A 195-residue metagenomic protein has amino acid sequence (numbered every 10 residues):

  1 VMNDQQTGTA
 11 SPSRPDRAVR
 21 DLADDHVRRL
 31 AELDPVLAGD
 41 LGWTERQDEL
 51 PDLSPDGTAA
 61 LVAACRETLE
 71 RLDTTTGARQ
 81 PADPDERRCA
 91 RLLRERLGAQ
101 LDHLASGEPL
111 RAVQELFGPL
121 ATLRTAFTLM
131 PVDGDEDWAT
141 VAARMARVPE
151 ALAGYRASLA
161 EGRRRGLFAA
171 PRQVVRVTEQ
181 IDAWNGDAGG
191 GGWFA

Functional and structural regions predicted by a protein language model:
V1-A195: N-terminal maturation segment of proteins
